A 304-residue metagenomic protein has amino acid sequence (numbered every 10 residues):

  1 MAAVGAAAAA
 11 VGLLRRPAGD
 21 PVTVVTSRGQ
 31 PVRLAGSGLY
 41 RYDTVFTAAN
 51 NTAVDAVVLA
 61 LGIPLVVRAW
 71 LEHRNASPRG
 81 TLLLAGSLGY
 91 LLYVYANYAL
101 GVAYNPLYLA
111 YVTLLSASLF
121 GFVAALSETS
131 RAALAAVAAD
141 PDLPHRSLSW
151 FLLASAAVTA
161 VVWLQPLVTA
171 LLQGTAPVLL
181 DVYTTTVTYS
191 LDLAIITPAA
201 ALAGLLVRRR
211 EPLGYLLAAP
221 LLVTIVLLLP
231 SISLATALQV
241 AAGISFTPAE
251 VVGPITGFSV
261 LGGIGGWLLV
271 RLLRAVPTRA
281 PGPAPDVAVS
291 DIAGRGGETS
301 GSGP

Functional and structural regions predicted by a protein language model:
M1-A8, Y93, T113-S130, D140-V168 (+2 more regions): Alpha-helical transmembrane segments of multi-pass integral membrane proteins
L13-V32: Interfacial/capping segments of alpha-helical transmembrane domains
T47-D55, A176-A199: A loop-to-helix transmembrane entry motif
L65-W70, F122-S130, A194-P212, L269: Alpha-helical transmembrane segments in multipass membrane proteins, preferentially the mid-helix core
R68-A124, A139: Membrane-interface helix-loop-helix junctions at boundaries between adjacent transmembrane segments
A103-L115, L179, I244-P254: Non-cytosolic membrane-interface motifs at loop->transmembrane helix junctions
T185-Y189, P230-L234, I244-G263: Membrane-interface transmembrane-helix boundary segments in multi-pass integral membrane proteins
R208-P220, S233-G253: Extracellular/periplasmic helix-loop-helix junctions in multi-pass membrane proteins
